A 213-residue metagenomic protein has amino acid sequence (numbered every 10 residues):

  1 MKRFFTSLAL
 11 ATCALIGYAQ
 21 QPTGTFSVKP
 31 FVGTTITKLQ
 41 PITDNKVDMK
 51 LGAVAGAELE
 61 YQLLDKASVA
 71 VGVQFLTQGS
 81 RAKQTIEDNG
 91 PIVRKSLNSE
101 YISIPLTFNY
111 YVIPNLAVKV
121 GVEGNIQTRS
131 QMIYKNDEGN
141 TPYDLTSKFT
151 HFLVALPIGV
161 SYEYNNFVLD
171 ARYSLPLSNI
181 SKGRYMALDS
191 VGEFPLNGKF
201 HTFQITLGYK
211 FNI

Functional and structural regions predicted by a protein language model:
M1-S27, F31, F203, L207-I213: Bacterial Sec-dependent N-terminal signal peptides
Q20-Q62, K210-N212: Short glycine/proline- and aromatic-enriched beta-strand/turn motifs that initiate or cap beta-hairpins
T23, L64-K66, I113, Y164-F167 (+1 more regions): Outer-membrane beta-barrel channels and translocator barrels
G24-F26, V47-A53, N98-I102, T150-L156 (+2 more regions): Residues that define the transmembrane beta-barrel architecture of outer-membrane proteins
S27, V47-N89: Glycine- and aromatic-enriched membrane insertion/assembly motifs of diderm outer-membrane and organelle channel
P30-T34, A53-Y61, V73-F75, I104-Y110 (+4 more regions): Residues on the lipid-exposed face of transmembrane beta-strands in outer-membrane beta-barrel proteins
L39-V47, G79-E100, T128-H151, N179-G198: Flexible, solvent-exposed loop segments that connect beta-strands
D88-V120: Helix-adjacent hinge/juxtasegments
